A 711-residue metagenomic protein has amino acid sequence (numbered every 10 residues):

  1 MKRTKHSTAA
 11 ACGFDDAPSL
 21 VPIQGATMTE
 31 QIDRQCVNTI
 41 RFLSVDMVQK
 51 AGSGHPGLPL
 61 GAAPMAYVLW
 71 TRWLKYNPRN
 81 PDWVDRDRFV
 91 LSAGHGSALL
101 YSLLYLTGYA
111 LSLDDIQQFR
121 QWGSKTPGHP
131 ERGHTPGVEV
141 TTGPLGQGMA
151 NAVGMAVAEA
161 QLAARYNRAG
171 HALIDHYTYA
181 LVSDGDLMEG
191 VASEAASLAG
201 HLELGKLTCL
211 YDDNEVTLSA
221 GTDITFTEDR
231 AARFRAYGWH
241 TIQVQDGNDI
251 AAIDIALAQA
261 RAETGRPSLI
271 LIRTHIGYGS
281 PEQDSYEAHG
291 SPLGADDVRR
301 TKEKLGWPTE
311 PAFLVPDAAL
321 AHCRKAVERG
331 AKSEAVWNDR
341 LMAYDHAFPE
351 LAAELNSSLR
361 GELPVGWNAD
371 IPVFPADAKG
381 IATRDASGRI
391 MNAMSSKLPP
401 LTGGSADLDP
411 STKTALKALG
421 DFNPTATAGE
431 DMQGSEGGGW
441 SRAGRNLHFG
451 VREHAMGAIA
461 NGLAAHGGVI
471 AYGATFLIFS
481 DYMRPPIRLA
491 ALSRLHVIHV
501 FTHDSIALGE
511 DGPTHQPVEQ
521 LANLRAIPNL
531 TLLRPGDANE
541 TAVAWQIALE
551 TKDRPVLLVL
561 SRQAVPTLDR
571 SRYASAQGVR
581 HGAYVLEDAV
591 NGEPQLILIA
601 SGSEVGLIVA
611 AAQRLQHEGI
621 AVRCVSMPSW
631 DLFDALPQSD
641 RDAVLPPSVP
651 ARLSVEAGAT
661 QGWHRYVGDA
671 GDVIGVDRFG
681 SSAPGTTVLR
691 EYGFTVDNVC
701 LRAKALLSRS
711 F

Functional and structural regions predicted by a protein language model:
R3, F14, L20-T178, Q243 (+4 more regions): Thiamine diphosphate
V84-D85, S268-V365: Terminal amphipathic helices with adjacent charged low-complexity linkers/tails
Q121-G133, N151, V157, Q161-A164 (+5 more regions): Thiamine diphosphate
Y179-V182, T208: Hydrophobic "anchor" residues on beta-strands that sit immediately upstream of conserved functional sites
D184, A288, P375-K379: Intrinsically disordered, low-complexity segments enriched in small/flexible residues
G185-V191: Short acidic, Gly/Ser-rich segments with clustered Asp/Glu that frequently serve as metal-coordination loops in enzyme
